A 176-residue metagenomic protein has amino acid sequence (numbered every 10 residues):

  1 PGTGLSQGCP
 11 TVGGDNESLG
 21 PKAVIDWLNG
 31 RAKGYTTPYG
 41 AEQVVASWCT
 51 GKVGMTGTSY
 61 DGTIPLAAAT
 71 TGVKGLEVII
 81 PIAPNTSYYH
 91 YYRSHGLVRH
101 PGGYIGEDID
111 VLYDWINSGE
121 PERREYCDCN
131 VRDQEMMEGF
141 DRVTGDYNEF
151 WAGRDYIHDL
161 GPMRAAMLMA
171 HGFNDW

Functional and structural regions predicted by a protein language model:
P1, T56, H171: Short glycine-rich loop/turn motifs that provide flexible caps or phosphate-binding loops at active sites
G2-T11, Y35-Y39: Glycine-rich "HGGG/HGxG" loop immediately N-terminal to the catalytic nucleophile of the alpha/beta-hydrolase
S18, V24-G30, G34-W48, G54-T58 (+1 more regions): Accessory cap/linker subdomain of secreted extracellular hydrolases
P84, H171-G172: Cell-envelope and extracellular/periplasmic
M163, M169-H171: Short beta-strand/loop motif that positions the catalytic acidic residue of the alpha/beta-hydrolase fold
N174-W176: Acidic catalytic loop of the alpha/beta-hydrolase fold
